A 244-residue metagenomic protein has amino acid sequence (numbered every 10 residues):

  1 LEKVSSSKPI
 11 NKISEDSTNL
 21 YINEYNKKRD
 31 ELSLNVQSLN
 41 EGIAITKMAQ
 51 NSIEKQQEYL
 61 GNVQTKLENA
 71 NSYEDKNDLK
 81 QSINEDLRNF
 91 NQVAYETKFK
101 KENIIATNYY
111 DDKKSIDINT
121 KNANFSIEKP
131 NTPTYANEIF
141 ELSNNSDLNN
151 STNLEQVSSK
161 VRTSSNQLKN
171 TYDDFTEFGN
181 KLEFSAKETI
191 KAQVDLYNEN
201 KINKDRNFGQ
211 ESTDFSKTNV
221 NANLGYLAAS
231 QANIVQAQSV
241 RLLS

Functional and structural regions predicted by a protein language model:
L1-P9, K191-S244: Proline-poor, low-complexity alpha-helical tail modules
V4, N91-K181: Polar, low-complexity export/assembly segments characteristic of proteins that are secreted or assemble on the cell
V4-A106, L182, N200-N203: Structural signature of extracellular appendage/secretion-system components
T18, L154-V157, K217: The cytosolic transmitter module of two-component sensor histidine kinases
Y25-R29, N180-T189, F208-T213: General secondary-structure propensity
R29-L32, L39-T46, L142-N145, S151 (+3 more regions): Long heptad-repeat coiled-coil stalk/signal-transmission helices of membrane-anchored sensory and scaffold proteins
Y59-N62, K66, S164, A192-D195: Amphipathic, well-ordered alpha-helical segments in soluble domains
T163, N170, D174-N198, I202-N203: Intrinsically disordered, low-complexity segments enriched in Gly and acidic/Ser/Thr residues that form flexible
